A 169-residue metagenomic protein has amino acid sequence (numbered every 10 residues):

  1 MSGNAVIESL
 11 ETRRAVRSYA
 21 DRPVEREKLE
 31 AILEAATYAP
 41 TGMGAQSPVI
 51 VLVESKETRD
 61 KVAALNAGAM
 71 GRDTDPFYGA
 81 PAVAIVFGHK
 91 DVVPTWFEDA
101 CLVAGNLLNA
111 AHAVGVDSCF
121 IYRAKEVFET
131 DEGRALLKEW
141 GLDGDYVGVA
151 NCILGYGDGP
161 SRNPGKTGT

Functional and structural regions predicted by a protein language model:
M1-T169: Acidic, surface-exposed loops and disordered segments
